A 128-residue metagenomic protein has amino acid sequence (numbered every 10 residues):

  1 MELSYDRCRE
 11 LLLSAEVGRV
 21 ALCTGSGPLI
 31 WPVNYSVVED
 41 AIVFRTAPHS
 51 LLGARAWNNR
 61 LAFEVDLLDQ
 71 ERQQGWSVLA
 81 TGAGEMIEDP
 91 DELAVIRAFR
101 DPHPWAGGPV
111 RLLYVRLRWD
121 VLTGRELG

Functional and structural regions predicted by a protein language model:
M1-R19: Short, basic/aromatic recognition patches
S4-R7, P28-W31, P48-H49, D101-H103: A generic local structural motif
C8, L51, E92-V95: Amphipathic alpha-helical interface surfaces
A15-A47: Short beta-strand segments
P28-L29, R55-A56, Q73-G75: Short glycine/proline-enriched turns and hinge-like loops at secondary-structure junctions
N34-Q70: A short mixed-secondary-structure module that forms the rim of ligand-binding clefts
A62, L67-G128: Charged, gly/pro-rich active-site loop segments
